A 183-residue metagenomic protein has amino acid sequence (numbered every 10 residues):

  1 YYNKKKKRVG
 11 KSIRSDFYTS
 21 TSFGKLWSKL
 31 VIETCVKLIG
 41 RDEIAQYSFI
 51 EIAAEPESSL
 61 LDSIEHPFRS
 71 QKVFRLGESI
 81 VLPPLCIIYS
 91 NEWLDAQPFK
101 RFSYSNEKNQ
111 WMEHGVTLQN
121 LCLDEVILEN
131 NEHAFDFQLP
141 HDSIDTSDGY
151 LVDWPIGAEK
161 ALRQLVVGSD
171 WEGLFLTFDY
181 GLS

Functional and structural regions predicted by a protein language model:
Y1-L85, F102: Rossmann-like AdoMet
P84, Y89-S183: Class I S-adenosyl-L-methionine
